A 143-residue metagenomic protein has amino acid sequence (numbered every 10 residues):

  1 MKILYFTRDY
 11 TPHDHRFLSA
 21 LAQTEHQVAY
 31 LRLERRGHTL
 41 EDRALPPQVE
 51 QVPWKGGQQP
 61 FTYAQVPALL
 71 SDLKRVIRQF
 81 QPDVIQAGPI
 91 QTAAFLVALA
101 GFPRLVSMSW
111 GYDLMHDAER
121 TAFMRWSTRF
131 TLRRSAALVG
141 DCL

Functional and structural regions predicted by a protein language model:
M1-R43, R133: N-terminal subdomain of nucleotide-sugar transferases
L4, V84, L99-H116, V139: Active-site proximal beta-strand in glycosyltransferases
L45-K74, H116: A short, charged, and often flexible helix/loop element on the N-terminal side of the glycosyltransferase catalytic
P53-G57, V106-T131: Acceptor-binding helix/loop patch of EC 2.4 sugar-transfer enzymes, predominantly nucleotide-sugar-dependent
V76-D83: Glycine-rich phosphate-binding loop signature in dinucleotide/nucleotide-binding domains
A87-A93: Short His-centered aromatic/hydrophobic patch
R133-L143: A short, active-site helix/loop in glycosyltransferases that binds the activated sugar's phosphate group
